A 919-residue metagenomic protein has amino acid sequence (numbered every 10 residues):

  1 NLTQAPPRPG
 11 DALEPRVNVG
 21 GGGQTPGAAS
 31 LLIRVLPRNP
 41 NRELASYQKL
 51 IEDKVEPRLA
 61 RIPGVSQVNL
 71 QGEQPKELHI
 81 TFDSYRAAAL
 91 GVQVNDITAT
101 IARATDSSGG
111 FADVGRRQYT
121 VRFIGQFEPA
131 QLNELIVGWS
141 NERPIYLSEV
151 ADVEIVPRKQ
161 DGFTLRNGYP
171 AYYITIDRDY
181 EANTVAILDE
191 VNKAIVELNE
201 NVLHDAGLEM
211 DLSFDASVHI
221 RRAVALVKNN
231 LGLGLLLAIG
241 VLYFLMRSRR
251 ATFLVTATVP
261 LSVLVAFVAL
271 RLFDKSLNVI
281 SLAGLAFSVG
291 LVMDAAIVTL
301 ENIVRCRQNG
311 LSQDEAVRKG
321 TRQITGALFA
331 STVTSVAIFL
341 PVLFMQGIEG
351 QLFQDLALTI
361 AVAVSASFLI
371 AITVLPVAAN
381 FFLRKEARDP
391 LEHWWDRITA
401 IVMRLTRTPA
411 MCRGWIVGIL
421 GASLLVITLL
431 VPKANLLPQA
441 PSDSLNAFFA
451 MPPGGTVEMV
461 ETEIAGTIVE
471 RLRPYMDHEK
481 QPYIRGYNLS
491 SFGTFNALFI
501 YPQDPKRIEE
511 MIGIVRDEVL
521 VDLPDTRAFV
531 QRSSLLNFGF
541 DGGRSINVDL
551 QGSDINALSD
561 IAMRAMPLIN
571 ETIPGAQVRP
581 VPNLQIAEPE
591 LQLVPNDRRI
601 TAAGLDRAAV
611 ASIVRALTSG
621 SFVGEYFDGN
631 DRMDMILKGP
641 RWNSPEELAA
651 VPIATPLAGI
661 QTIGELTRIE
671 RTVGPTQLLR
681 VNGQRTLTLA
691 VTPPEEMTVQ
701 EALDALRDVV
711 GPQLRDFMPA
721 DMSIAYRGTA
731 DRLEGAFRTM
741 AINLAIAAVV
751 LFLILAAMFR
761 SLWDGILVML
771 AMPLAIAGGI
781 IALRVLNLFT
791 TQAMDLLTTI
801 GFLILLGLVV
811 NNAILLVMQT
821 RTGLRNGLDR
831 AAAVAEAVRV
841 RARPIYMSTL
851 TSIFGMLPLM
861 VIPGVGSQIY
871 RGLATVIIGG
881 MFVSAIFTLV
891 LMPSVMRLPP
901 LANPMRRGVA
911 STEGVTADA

Functional and structural regions predicted by a protein language model:
N1-P6, A45-Q74, N435-D504, N556-E590: Extracytoplasmic/periplasmic
N1-Q24, Y85-D106, M459-G542, P567 (+1 more regions): Solvent-exposed, membrane-proximal periplasmic/extracellular interface segments of envelope transport and secretion
N1-R38, P75-D161, E588-Q684, A690-T692 (+2 more regions): Helix/segment boundary signal
T3-P9, W139, L272-K275, L343-L352 (+4 more regions): Transmembrane helices with small-residue packing motifs
S213, I220, V224, L300 (+5 more regions): Helix-loop junctions and hydrophobic alpha-helical segments within the transmembrane domains of large membrane
L237-F244, R249-R305, L753-R841, Y846-P863 (+3 more regions): Hydrophobic transmembrane alpha-helices and their membrane-interface caps in long multi-pass transport proteins
V289-E301, T325-F344, Q351-P390, L498 (+4 more regions): Transmembrane alpha-helices and their membrane-interface boundaries in multi-pass membrane transporters and channels
I324, D389-P438, V548, A562 (+1 more regions): Signature of alpha-helical transmembrane segments and their immediate interfacial
